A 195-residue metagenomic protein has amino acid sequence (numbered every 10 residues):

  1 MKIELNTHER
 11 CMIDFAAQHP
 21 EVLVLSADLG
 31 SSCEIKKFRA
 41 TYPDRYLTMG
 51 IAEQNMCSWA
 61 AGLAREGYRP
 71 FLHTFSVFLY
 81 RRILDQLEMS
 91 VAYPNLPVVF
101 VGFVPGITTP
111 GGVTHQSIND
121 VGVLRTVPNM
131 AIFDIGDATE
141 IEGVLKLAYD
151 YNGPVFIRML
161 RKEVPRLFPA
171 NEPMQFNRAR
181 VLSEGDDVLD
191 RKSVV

Functional and structural regions predicted by a protein language model:
M1-V164, P173-R178: Thiamine diphosphate
I132-F133, L189-R191: Short, well-ordered beta-strand elements within core beta-sheets of diverse protein domains
F168-L189: Condensing-enzyme catalytic core mediating Claisen C-C bond formation in acyl metabolism
V194-V195: Conserved small/polar residues in nucleotide/adenosyl-binding loops
